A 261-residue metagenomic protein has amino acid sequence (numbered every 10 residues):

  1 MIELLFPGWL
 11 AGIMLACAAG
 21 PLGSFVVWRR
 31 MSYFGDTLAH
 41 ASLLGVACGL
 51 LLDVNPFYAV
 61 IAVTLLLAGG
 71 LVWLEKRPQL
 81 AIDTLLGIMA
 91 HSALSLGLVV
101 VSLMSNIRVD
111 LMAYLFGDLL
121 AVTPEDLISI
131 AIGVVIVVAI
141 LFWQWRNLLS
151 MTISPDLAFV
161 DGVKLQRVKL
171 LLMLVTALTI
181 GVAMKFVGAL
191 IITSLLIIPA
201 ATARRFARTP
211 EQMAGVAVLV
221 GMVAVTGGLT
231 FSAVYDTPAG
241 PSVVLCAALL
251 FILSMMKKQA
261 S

Functional and structural regions predicted by a protein language model:
M1, L115, L119, V220-A260: C-terminal binding/interaction regions
M1-C17: Membrane-interfacial amphipathic/re-entrant helices at transmembrane-helix boundaries
F6-P7, K76-P78, L85-R146, L174: Transmembrane helix-bundle core of multi-pass membrane transporters and related energy-transducing complexes
G8-A11, P56-T64, D83, G87 (+3 more regions): Loop-to-transmembrane alpha-helix initiation sites
S24-I107, A203-G215, S232-Y235, Q259-A260: Short loop segments and helix-boundary regions at transmembrane helix junctions of multi-pass inner-membrane proteins
A41-L51, M89-V101, A121, L165-L170 (+3 more regions): Small-residue-rich segments of transmembrane alpha-helices in multi-pass membrane proteins, especially helix faces
A139-L172: Membrane-helix/interface signature in polytopic inner-membrane proteins
I192-P241: Transmembrane alpha-helical segments in multi-pass inner-membrane proteins
